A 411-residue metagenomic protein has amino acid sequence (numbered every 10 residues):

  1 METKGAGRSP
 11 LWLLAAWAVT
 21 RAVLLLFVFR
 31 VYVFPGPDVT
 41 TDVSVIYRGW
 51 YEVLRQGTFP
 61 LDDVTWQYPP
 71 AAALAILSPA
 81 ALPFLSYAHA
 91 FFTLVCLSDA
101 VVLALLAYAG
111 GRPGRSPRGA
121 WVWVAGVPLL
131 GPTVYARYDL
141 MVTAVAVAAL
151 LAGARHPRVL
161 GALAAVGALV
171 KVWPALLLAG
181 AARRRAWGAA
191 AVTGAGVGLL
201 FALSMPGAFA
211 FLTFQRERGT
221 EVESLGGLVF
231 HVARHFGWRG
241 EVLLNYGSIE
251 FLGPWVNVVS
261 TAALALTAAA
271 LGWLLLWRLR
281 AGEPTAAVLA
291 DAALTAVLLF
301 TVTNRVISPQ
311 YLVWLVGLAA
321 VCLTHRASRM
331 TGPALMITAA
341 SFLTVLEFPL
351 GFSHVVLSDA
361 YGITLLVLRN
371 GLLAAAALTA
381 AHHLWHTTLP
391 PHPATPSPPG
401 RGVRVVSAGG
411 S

Functional and structural regions predicted by a protein language model:
M1-F214, T261-S411: Multi-pass membrane glycosyltransferase architecture that uses lipid-linked
S44-L61, T213-L264, N370: Luminal/periplasmic active-site loops of membrane-embedded glycosylation enzymes
